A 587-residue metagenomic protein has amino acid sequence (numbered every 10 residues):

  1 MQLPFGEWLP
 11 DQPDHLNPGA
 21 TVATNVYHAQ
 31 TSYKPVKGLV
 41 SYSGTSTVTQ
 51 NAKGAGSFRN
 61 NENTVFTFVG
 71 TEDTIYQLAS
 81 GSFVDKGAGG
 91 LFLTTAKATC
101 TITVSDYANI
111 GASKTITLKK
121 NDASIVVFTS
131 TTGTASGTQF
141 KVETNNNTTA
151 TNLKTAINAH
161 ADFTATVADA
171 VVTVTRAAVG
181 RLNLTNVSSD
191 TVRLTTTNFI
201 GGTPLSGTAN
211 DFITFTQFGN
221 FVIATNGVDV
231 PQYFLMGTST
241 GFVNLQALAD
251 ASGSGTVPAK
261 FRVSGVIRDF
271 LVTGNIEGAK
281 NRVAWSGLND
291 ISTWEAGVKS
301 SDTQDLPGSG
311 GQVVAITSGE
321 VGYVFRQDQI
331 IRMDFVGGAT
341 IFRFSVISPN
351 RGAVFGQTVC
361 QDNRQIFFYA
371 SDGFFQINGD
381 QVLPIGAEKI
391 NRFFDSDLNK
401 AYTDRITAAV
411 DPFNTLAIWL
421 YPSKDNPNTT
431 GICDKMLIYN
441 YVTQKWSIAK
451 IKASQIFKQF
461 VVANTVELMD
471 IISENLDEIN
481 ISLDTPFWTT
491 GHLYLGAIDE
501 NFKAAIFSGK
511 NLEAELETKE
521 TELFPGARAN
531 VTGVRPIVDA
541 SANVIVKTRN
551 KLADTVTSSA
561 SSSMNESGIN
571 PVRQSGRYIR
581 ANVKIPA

Functional and structural regions predicted by a protein language model:
M1-L93, S206-N220, N350-Q365, Y369-A587: Beta-sheet repeat architectures centered on beta-propellers
L39-K53, G87-L93, P204-A209, G241-I406: Beta-propeller and closely related beta-pinwheel folds
T64, D73-T74, G90-V192, I200-P204: Extended, beta-strand-rich, solvent-exposed assembly scaffolds of outer structural proteins
F68, V84, T94, T132-G133 (+10 more regions): Short, exposed beta-strand/loop patches in secreted or surface proteins that constitute
F68-T71, R176, A224-G227, T273-I276 (+3 more regions): Conserved beta-strand positions in repeat-built beta-propeller and related beta-rich domains
T74-A79, V230-T238, G278-G297, M436-Y441 (+1 more regions): Short beta-strand segments and strand-loop junctions that repeat across beta-rich extracellular domains
T74-Q77, I110-G111, D122-F128, A150 (+5 more regions): Short, surface-exposed beta-strand/loop "edge" segments at domain boundaries and coil↔beta transitions
F212-L248: Hydrophobic or amphipathic alpha-helical targeting/insertion segments
